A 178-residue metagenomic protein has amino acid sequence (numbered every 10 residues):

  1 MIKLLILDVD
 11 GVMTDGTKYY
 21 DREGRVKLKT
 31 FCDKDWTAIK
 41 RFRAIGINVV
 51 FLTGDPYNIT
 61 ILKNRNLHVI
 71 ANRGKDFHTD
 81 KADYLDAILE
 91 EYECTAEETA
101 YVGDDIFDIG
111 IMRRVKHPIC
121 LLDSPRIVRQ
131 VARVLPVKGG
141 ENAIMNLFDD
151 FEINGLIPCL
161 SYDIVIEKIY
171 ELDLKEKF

Functional and structural regions predicted by a protein language model:
M1-N48: Active-site neighborhood of HAD-like aspartate-dependent phosphohydrolases
L4, I45-N48, Y57-F178: C-terminal cap/substrate-recognition subdomain and adjoining C-terminal extension of metal-dependent phosphatase-like
F31, F51, Y101: Charged, low-complexity surface patches
T53-D55: Conserved phosphate-coupling serine/threonine residues in phosphotransfer and NTP-handling enzymes
